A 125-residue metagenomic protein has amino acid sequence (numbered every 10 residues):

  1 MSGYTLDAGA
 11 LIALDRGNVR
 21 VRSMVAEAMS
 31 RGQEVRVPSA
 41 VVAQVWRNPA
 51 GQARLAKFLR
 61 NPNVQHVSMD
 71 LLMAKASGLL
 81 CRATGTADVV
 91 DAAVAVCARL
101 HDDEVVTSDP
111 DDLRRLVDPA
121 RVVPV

Functional and structural regions predicted by a protein language model:
M1-V37, W46-P62: Short, well-structured N-terminal submotif of metal-dependent ribonuclease cores
A10-L11, V41, M73, A93-V94 (+1 more regions): Alpha-helix capping/helix-boundary segments
V45, D88-E104: Acidic, metal-associated active-site segment
A50, T107-D112: Short, polar loop motifs at secondary-structure junctions
N63-T84, P110: Acidic catalytic patch
V64, D118-V125: Active-site regions of enzymes building and remodeling cell-envelope glycoconjugates
D111-P119: Short loop/helix-cap segments at secondary-structure boundaries that form the rim of catalytic
